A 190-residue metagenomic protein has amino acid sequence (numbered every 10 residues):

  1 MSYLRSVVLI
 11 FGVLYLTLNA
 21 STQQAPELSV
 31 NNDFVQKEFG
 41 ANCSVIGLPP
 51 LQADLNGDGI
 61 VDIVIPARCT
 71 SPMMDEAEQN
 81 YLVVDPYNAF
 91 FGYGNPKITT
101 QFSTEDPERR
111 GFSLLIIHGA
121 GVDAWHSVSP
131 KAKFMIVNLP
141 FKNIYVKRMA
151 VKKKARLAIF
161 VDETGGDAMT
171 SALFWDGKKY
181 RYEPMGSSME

Functional and structural regions predicted by a protein language model:
M1-S6: Positively charged n-region of N-terminal signal peptides that target proteins for export
V7-T17: Bacterial N-terminal signal peptides
S21-E190: Beta-propeller-forming repeat regions
